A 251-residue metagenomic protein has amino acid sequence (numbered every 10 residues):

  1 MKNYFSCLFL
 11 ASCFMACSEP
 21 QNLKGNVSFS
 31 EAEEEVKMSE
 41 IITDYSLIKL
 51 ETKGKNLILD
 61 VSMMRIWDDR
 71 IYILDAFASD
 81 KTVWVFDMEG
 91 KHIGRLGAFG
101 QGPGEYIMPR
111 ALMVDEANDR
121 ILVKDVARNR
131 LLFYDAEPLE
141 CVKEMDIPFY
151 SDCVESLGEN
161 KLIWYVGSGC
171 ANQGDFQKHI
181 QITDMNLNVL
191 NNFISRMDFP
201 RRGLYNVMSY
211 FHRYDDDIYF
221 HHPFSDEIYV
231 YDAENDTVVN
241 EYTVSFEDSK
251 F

Functional and structural regions predicted by a protein language model:
M15-A16: C-terminal motif of bacterial Sec signal peptides marking the signal peptidase cleavage site
E33-I58: A short helix->beta-strand "capping" segment at the edge of beta-propeller domains
T52-K55, K91-N118: Blade-loop segments of beta-propeller domains
G54, G97-G104, D146-D152, R196-R201 (+1 more regions): Short coil/turn segments at the loop-to-beta-strand junctions that recur within blades of beta-propeller repeat folds
D60-M63, I107-A111, F149-S156, R202-S209: Repeated scaffold domains used in trafficking and secretory/extracellular systems, primarily beta-propellers
I66-D68, V114-N118, S156-E159, R213-Y214: Residue-level detector of Asp-centered blade-edge/turn motifs that repeat once per structural unit in beta-propeller
D87-E89, D135-L139, D184-N186, D232-N235: Short loop/turn segments that connect beta-strands within beta-propeller blades
V126-L132, A136-A171, F193-D198: Asp-box/WD-like beta-propeller blade repeats and closely related beta-sheet repeat scaffolds
